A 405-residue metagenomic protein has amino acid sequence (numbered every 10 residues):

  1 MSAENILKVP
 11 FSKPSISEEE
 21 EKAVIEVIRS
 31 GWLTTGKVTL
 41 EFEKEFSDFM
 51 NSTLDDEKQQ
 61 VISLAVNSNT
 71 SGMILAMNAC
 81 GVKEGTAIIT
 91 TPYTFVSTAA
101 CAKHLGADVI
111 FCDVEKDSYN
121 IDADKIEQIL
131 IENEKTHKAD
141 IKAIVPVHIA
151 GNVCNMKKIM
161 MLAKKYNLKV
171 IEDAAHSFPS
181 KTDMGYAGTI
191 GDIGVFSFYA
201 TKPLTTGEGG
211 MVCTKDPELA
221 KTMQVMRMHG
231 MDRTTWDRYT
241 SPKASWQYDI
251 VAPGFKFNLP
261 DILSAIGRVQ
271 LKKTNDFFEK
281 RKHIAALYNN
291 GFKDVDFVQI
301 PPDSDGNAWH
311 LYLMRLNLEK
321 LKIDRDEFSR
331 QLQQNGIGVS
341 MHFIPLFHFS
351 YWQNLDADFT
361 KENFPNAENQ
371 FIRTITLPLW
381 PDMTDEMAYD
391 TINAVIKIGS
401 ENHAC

Functional and structural regions predicted by a protein language model:
M1-L33, K37, Y248-V251, P378: N-terminal "arm"/small-domain region of PLP-dependent enzymes with the aminotransferase-like
I16, T34, T94, D117-S118 (+4 more regions): Glycine-/small-residue-rich active-site loops that bind phosphorylated ligands and cofactors
W32-A87, C101-K103, F111, T136: Phosphate-binding glycine-rich loop
T39-E45, N51-S52, D56-V61, D113 (+7 more regions): PLP-dependent aminotransferase class I/II
N78-K165, K169-A174, K181: PLP-dependent aminotransferase-like
I89, I110, V170-I171, V195 (+2 more regions): Structural detector of well-ordered beta-strand residues that form the stable sheet scaffold of enzyme domains
E172-T205, K221, W246-V251: Conserved active-site segment immediately N-terminal to the catalytic lysine that forms the internal aldimine
T189-R233, D261: Active-site PLP attachment segment
